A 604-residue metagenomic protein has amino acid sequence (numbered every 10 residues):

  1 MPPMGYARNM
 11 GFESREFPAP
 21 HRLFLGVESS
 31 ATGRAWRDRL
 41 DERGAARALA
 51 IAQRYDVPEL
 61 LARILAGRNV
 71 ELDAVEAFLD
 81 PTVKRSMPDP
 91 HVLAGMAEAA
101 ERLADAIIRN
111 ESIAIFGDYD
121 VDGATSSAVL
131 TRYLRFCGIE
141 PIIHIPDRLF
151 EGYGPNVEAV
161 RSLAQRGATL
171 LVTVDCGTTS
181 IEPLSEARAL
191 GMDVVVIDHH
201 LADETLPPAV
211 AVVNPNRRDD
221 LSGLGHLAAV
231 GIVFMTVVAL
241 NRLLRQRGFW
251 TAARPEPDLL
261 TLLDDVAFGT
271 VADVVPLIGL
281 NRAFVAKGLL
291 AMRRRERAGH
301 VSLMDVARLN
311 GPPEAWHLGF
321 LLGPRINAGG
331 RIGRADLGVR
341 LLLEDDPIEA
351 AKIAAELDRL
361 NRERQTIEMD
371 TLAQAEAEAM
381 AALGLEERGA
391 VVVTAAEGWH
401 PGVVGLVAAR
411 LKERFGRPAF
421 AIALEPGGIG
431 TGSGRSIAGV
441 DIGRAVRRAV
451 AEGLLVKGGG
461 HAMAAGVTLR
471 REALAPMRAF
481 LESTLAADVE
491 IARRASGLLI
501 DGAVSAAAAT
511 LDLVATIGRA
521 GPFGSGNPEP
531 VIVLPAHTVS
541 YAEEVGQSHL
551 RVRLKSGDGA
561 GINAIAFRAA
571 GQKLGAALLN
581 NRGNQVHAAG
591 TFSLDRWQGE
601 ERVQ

Functional and structural regions predicted by a protein language model:
P2-R54: Extreme N-terminal flexible tails
E13, D105-E111, G279, P347-A355 (+4 more regions): Mid-to-C-terminal polyanion-binding domains and interfaces
S30, R37-R47, I51-A168, L190-G191 (+2 more regions): Hydrophobic helix-and-loop "lid/oligomerization" segment in the mid-to-C-terminal part of catalytic domains
L65, V172, N327, I517 (+1 more regions): A residue-level signal for conserved active-site and pocket-lining positions in enzyme catalytic cores
V83, L149-E151, S180, H200-T205 (+4 more regions): Short gly/pro/ser/thr-enriched loop/turn and capping motifs at secondary-structure boundaries
V129, P207-T251, L263-V271: Short alpha-helices
V174-V230: Histidine/acidic-residue-rich, glycine-tolerant segments that coordinate divalent metal ions
E182-E186, V392, V407, D512: A short acidic, amphipathic alpha-helical/loop segment
